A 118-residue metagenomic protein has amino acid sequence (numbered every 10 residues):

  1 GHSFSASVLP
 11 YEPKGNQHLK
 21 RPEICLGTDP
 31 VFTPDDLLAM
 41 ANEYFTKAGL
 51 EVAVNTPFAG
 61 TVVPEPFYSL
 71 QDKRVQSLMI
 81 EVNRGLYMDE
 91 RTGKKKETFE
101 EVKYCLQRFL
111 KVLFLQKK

Functional and structural regions predicted by a protein language model:
G1-Y87: Catalytic cores of processing enzymes, dominated by hydrolases/peptidases, characterized by acidic/His-rich
E90-K118: His/Asp/Glu-rich mid-to-C-terminal helical/loop segments that flank catalytic regions of hydrolases
